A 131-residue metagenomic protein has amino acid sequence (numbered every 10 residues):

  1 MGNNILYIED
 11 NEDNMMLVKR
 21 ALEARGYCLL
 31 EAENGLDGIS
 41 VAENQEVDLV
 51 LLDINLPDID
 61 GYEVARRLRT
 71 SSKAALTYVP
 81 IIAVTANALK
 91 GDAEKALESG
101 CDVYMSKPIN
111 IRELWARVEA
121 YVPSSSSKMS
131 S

Functional and structural regions predicted by a protein language model:
E9: Conserved acidic carboxylate
E12-L30: Two-component/phosphorelay signaling modules centered on CheY-like receiver
E31-L49: Acidic, metal-coordinating helix/loop segments flanking the phosphotransfer/catalytic sites of two-component signaling
E46-D48, K73-P80: His-Asp phosphorelay/catalytic-motif detector in bacterial-type signaling
D53, T85: Active-site residues of response regulator receiver
P57, L89, P108: The feature encodes the CheY-like receiver
I109-V118: C-terminal output helix
